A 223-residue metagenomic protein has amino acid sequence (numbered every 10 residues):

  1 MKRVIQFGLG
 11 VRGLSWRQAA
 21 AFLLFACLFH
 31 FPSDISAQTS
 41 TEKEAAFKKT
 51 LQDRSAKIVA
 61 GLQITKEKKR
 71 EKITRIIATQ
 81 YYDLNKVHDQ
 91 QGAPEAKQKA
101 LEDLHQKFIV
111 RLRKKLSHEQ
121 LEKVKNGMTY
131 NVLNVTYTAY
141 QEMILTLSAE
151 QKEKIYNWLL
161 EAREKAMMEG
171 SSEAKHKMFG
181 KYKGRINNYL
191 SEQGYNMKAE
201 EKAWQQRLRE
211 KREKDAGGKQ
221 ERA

Functional and structural regions predicted by a protein language model:
M1-W16: N-terminal secretory signal peptides that target proteins for export/translocation
K2-V4, F25, A100-H105: Short secondary-structure boundary segments
R12-A20, E221-R222: Intrinsically disordered, low-complexity, compositionally biased regions/tails
A20-H30: Bacterial N-terminal signal peptides
S33-A37: Sec/Tat signal peptide C-region and signal peptidase I cleavage site
Q38-A223: Charge-rich (acidic/polar
